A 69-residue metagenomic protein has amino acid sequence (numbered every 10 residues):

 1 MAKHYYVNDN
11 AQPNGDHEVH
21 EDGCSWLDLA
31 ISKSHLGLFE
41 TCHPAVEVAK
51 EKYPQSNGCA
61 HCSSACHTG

Functional and structural regions predicted by a protein language model:
M1-K3, L38: Ribonuclease/tRNase effector modules and their secretory precursors
K3-H4, E51: Intrinsically disordered, low-complexity segments enriched in small/polar residues
Y5-Y6, V46: A generic local structural motif
Y6-K33, S64, G69: Short aromatic-glycine-(Arg/Gly/Cys) micro-motifs in beta-strand/loop hairpins
L36-L38, C42, V46-G69: Short, mixed-charge low-complexity intrinsically disordered segments
